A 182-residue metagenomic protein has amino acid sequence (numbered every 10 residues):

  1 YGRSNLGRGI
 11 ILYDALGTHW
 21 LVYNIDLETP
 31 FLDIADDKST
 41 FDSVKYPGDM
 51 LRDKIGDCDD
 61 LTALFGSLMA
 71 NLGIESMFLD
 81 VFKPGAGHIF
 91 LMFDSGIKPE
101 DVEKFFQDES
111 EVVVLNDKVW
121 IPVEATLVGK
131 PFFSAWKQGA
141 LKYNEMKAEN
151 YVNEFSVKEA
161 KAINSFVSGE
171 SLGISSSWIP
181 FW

Functional and structural regions predicted by a protein language model:
Y1-W182: A structural boundary/capping signal
